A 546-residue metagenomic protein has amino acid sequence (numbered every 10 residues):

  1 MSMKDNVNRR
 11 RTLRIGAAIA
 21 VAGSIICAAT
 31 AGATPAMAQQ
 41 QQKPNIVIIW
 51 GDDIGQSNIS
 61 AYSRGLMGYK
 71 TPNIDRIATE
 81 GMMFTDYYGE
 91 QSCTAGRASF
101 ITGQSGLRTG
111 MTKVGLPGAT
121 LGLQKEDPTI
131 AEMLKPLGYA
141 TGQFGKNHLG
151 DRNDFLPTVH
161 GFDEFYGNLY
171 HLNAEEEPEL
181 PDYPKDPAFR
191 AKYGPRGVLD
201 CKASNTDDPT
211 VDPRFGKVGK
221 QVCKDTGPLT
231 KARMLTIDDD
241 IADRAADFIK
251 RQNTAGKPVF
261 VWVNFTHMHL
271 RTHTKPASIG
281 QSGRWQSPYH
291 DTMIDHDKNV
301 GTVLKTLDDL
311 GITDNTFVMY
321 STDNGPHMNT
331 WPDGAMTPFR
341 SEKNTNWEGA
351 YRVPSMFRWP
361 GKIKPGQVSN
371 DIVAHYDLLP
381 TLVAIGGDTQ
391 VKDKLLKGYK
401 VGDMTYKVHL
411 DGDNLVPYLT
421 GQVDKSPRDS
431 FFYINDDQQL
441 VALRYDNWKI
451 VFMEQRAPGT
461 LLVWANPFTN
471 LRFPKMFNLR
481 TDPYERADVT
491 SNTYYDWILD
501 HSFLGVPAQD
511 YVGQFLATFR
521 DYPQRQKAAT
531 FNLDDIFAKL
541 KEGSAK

Functional and structural regions predicted by a protein language model:
M1-V7: N-terminal secretory signal peptides
K4, L13-A28, A36-N470, P474 (+1 more regions): Formylglycine-dependent sulfatase
